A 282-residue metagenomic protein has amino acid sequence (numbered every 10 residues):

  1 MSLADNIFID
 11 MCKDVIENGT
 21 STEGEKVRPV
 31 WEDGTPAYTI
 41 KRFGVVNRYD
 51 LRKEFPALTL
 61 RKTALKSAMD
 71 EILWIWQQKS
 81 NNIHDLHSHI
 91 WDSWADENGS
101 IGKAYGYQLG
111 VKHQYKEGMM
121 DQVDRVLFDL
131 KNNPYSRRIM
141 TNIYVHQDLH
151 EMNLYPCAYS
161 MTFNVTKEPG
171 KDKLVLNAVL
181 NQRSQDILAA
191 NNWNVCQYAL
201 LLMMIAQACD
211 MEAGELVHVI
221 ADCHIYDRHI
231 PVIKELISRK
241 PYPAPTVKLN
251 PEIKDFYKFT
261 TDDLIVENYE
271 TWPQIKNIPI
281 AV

Functional and structural regions predicted by a protein language model:
M1-V282: Terminal, non-catalytic protein-protein interaction segments that mediate quaternary/complex assembly
